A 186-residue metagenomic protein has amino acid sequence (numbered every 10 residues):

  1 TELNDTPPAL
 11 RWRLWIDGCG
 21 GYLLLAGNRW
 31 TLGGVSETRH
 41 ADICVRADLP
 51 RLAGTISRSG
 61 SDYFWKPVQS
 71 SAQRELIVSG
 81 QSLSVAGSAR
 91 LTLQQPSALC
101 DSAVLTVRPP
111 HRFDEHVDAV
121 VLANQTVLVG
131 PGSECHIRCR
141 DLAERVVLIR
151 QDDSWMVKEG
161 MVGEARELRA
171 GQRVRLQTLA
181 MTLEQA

Functional and structural regions predicted by a protein language model:
T1-W15, S71-V129: Surface-exposed beta-loop interaction hotspot
D17-C19: Eukaryotic intrinsically disordered and solvent-exposed regulatory patches
Y22-G87, H116-A180, E184-Q185: Forkhead-associated
